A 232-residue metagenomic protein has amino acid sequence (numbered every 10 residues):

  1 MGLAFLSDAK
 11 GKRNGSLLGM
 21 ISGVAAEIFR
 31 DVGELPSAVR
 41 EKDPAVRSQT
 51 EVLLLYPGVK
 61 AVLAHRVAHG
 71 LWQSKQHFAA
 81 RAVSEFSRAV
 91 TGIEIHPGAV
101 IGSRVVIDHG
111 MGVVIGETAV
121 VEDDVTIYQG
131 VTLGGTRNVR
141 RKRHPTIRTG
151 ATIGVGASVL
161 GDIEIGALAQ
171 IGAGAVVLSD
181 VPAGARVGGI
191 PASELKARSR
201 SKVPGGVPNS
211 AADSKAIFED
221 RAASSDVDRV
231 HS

Functional and structural regions predicted by a protein language model:
M1-T91, K202-S232: Terminal amphipathic alpha-helical/low-complexity segments used for targeting or macromolecular assembly
T50, P57-G58, L63-R66, A99 (+4 more regions): Solvent-exposed, flexible loop/coil residues
T91, H96-P97, G102-S103, D108-E117 (+11 more regions): Left-handed beta-helix
R140-H144, R200: Conserved phosphate- and dinucleotide-binding cores of soluble alpha/beta proteins, encompassing both enzyme active
I165-L168, A173-S232: Extended alpha-helical regions
